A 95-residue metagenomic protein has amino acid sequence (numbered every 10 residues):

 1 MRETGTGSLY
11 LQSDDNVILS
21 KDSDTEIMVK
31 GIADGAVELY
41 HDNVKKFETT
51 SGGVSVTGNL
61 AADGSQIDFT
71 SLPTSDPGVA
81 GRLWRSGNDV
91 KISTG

Functional and structural regions predicted by a protein language model:
M1-K45, S55, L60-G95: Self-maturation zones of extracellular/virion spikes and adhesins
